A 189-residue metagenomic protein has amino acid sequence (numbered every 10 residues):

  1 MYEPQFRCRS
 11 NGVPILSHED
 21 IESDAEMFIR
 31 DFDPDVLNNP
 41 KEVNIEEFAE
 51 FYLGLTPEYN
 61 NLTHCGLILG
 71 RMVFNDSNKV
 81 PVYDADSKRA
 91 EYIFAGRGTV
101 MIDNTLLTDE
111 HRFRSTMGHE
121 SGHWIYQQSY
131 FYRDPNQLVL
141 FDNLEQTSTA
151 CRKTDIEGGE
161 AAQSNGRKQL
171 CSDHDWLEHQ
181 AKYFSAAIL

Functional and structural regions predicted by a protein language model:
M1-L189: Active-site hotspot residues in diverse enzymes, especially metal/ion-binding acidic/histidine motifs
